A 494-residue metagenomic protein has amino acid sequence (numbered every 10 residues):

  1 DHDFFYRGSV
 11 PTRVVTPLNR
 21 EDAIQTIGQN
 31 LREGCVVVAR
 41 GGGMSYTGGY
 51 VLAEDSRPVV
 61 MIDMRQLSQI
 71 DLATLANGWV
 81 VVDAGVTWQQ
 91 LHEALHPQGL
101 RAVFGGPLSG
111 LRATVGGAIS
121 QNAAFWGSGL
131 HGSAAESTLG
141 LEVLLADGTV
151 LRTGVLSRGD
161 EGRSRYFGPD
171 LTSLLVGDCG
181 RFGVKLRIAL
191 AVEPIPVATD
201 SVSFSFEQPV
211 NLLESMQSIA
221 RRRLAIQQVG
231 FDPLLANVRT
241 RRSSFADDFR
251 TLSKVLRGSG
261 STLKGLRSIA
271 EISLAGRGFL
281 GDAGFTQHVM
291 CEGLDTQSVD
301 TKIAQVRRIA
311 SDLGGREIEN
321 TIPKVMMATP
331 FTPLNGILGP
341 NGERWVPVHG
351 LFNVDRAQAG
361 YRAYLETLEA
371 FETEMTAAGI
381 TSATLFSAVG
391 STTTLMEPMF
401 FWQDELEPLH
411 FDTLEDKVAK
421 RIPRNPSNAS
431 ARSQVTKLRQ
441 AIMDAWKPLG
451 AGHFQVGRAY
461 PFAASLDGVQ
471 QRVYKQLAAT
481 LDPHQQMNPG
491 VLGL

Functional and structural regions predicted by a protein language model:
D1-H2, T153, G159-R163, T240-G278 (+1 more regions): Charged, glycine/proline-rich intrinsically disordered loops and linkers
D1-V38: N-terminal, positively charged, Ser/Thr/Ala/Gly-biased leader segments that form transit/presequence-like amphipathic
D3-V10, V51-T87, G127, V192: Glycine-/small-residue-rich beta-strand-loop submotif within the FAD-binding core of flavoenzymes
F4-T12, R40-G42, G49-R57, D63-R65 (+2 more regions): Conserved glycine-rich FAD pyrophosphate-binding loop
D22-Q25, Q90, P209-S215, L294-Q305 (+2 more regions): Short, conserved charged micro-motifs
Q69-A73, V81-L224, Q228-G230, M487: FAD-binding subdomain of flavoenzyme oxidoreductases
T199, S205-Q208, I226, S253-G260 (+1 more regions): A conserved active-site cap/scaffold subdomain adjacent to cofactor or substrate pockets
L212-V229, T240-A270, V306, Q358-M375 (+1 more regions): Short amphipathic alpha-helix segments
